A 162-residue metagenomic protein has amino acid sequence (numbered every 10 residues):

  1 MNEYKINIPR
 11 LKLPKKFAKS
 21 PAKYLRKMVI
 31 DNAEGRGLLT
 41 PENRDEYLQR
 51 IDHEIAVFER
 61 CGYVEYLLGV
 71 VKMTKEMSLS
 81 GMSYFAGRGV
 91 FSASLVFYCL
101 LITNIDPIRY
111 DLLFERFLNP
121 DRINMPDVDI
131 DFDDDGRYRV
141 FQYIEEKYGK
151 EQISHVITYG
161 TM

Functional and structural regions predicted by a protein language model:
M1-M162: Phosphodiester-processing cores and adjacent nucleic acid-binding clamps
